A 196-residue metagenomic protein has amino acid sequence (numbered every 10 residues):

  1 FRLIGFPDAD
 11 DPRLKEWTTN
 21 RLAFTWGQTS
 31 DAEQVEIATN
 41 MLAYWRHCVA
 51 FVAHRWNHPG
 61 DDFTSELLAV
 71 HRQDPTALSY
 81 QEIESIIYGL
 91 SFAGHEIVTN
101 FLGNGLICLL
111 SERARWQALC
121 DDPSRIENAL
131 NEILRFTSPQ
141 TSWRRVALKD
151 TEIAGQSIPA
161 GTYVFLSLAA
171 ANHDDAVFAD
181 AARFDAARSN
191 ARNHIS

Functional and structural regions predicted by a protein language model:
F1-S196: Cytochrome P450
